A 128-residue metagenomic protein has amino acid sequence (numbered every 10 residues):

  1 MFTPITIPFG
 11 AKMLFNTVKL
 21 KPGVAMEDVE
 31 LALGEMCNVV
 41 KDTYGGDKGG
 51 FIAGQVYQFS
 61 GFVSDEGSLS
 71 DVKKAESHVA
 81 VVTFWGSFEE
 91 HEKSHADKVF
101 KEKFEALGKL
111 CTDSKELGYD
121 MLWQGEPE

Functional and structural regions predicted by a protein language model:
M1-K98, T112-E128: Short S/T/G/P-rich N-terminal loop/turn motif that feeds into the first structured element of a domain
F100-K109: Outer-membrane beta-barrel domain signature
